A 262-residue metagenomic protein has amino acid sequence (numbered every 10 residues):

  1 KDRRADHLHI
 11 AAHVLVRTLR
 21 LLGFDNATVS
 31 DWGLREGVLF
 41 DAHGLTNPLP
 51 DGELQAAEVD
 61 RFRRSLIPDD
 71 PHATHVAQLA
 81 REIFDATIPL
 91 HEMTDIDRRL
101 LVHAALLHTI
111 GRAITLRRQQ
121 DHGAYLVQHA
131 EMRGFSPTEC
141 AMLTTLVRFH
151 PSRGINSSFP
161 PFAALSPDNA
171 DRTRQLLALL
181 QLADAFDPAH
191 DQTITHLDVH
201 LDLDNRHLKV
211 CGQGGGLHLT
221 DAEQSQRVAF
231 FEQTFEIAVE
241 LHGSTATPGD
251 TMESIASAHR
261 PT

Functional and structural regions predicted by a protein language model:
K1-Q181, F186-H190, L197-L208, H218: Helical "lid/coupling" subdomains associated with nucleotide-phosphate turnover
A189-L241: Low-complexity, glycine/alanine/valine/leucine- and proline-rich hydrophobic stretches
F235-S254: A short amphipathic beta-strand at an alpha->beta junction
E253-T262: Long, low-complexity, intrinsically disordered segments
